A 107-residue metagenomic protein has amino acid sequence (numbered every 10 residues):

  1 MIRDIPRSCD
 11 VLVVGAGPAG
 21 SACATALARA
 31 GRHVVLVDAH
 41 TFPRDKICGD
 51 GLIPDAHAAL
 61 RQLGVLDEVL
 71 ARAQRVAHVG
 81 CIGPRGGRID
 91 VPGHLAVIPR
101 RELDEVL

Functional and structural regions predicted by a protein language model:
I2-A19, V35: Beta1/beta-strand and adjacent pyrophosphate-binding region of the FAD-binding site in flavoprotein oxidoreductases
P6-S8, A58, R75-L107: Conserved N-terminal helical subregion
L12, C23-C48: Glycine-rich FAD pyrophosphate-binding loop
G15, G31, G64: Conserved functional loop/turn residues at catalytic and ligand-binding sites
S21-A22, D55: Short alpha-helical segment within the catalytic ATP-binding CA
I47-V79: N-terminal FAD cofactor-binding segment of flavoenzymes
